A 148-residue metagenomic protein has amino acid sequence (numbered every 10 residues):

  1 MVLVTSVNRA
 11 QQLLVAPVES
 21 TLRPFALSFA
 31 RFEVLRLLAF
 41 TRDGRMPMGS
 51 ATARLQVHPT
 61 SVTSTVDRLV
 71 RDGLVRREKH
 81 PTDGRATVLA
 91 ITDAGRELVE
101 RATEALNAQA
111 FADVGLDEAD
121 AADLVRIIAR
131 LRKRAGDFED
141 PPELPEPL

Functional and structural regions predicted by a protein language model:
M1-F25: N-terminal leader segment of winged-helix/HTH proteins
N8, R36-D43, T103: Short, locally clustered residues in the helix-turn-helix/winged-helix DNA-binding domain
R31-L35: Short alpha-helical "packing" element that flanks the helix-turn-helix/winged-helix DNA-binding module
S50-T52: A short acidic, leucine-rich amphipathic alpha-helix
D67-R126: Charged, amphipathic alpha-helical coiled-coil/dimerization segments
A119-L148: C-terminal regulatory/oligomerization modules of transcriptional regulators
